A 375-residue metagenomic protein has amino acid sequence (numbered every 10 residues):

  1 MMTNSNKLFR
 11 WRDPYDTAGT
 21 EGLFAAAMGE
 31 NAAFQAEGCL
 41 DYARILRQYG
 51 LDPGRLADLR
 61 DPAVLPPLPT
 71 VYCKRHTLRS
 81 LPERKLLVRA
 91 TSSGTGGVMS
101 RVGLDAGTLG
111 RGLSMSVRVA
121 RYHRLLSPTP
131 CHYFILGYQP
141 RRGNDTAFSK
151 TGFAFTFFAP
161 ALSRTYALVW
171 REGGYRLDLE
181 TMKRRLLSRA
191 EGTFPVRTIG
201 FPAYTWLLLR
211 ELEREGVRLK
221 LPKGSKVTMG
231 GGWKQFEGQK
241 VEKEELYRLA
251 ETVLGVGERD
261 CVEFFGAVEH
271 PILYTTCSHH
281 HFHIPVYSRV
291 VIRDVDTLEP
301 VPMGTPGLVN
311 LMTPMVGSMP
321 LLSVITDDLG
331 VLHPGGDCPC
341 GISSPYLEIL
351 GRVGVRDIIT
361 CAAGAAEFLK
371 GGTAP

Functional and structural regions predicted by a protein language model:
M2-Y15, G22-A33, S149, T156-P375: Active-site glycine/GP-rich loop and adjacent strand/helix microenvironment that borders small-molecule binding pockets
G22, A33, E37-R89, M99-L104 (+2 more regions): Active-site diphosphate/adenylate-binding microenvironment
R44, F134, P140, T146-T165: Long hydrophobic alpha-helical segments that form multi-pass transmembrane helix bundles in integral membrane proteins
Q48-P53, P130, L329-G330: Short alpha-helical linear motifs
G50-D52, L126, R218, V256-G257: Short coil/loop linkers at secondary-structure junctions
V88, S92, V324: Acidic (Asp/Glu-rich) catalytic motifs at the cytosolic membrane interface
V88, T129-F134, F194-V196: Generic beta-strand structural signal
S93-S149: Conserved adenylate-forming
